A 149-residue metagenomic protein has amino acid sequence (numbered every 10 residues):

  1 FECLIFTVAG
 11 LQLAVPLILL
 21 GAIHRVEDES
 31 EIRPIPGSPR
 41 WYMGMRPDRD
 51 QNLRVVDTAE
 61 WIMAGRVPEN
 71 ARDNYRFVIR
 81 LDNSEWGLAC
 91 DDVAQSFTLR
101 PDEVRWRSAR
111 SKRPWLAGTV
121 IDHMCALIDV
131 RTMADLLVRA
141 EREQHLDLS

Functional and structural regions predicted by a protein language model:
F1-S149: An acidic, low-aromatic, low-complexity terminal/linker signal
